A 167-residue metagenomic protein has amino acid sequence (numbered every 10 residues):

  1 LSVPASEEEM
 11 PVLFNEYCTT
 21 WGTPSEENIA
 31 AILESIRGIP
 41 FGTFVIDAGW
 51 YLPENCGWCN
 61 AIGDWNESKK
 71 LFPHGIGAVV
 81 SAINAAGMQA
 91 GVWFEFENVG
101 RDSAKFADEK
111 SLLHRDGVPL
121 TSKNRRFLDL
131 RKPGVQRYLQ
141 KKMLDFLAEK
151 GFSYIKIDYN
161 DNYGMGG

Functional and structural regions predicted by a protein language model:
L1-P4: Beta-strand-rich recognition/accessory modules
S6-E8: A short, polar/charged loop/turn motif at coil->beta-strand junctions and beta-hairpin connectors
M10-L144, K150-Y154, N160-G166: Aromatic-lined carbohydrate-binding/catalytic grooves of carbohydrate-active enzymes
